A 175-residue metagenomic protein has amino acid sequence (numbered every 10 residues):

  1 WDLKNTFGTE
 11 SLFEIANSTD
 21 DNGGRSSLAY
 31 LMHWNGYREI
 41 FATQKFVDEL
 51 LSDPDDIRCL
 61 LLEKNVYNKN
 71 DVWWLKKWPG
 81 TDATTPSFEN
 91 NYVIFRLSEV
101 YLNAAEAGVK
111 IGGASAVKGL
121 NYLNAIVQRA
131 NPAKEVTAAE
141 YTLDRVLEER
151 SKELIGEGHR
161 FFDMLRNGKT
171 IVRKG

Functional and structural regions predicted by a protein language model:
W1-S26, S52-G175: Acidic/polar-rich alpha-helix caps and helix-coil junctions
N22-A42, E157: Acidic-aromatic pocket-rim loops
H33-D53, R58: Short, cationic low-complexity segments
